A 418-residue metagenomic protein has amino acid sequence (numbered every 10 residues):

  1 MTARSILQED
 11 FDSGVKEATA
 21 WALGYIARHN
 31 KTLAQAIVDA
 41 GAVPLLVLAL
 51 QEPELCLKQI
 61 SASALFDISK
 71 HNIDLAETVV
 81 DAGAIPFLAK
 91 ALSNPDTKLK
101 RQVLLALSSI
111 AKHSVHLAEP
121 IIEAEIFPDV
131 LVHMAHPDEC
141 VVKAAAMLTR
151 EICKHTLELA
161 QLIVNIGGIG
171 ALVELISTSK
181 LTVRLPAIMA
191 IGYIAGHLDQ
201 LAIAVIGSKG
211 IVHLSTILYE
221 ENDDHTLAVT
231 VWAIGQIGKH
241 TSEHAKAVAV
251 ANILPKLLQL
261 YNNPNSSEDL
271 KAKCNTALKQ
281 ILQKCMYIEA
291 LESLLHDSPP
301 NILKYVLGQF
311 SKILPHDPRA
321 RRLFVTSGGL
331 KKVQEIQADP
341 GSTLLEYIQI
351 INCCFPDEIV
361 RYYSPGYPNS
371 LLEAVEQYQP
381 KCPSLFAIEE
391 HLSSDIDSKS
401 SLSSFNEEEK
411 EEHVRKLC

Functional and structural regions predicted by a protein language model:
M1-S5, V15-E17, W21, P44: Eukaryotic helix-linker segments that join adjacent hydrophobic helices
T2-S5, L45-V47, F87-A89, L107 (+6 more regions): Buried hydrophobic core positions in alpha-solenoid tandem helical repeats
F11-A27, D39, P53-K70, D81-A82 (+12 more regions): Alpha-helical solenoid repeats of the armadillo/HEAT superfamily in eukaryotic scaffolding/adaptor proteins
T32-Q35, D74-E77, H116-E119, E158-Q161 (+3 more regions): Recurring C-terminal helix/loop segment of individual leucine-rich repeat
M286-I288: Eukaryotic alpha-helical solenoid repeat scaffolds
Y362-C418: Eukaryotic intrinsically disordered, low-complexity regulatory tails and linkers enriched in charged/polar residues
